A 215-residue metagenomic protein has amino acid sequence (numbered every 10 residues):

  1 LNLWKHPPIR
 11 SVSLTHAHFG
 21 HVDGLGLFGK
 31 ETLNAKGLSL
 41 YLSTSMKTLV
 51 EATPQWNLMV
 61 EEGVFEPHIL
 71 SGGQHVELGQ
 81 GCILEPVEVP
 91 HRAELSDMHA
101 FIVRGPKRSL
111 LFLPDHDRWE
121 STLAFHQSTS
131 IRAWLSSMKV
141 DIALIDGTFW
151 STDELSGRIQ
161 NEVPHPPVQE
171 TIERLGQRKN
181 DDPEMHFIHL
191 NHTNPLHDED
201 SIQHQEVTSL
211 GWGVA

Functional and structural regions predicted by a protein language model:
L1-L3, P67-S130, S136, A215: Core dinuclear metal-dependent hydrolase active-site scaffold
L1-Y41, D141: Active-site metal-binding motif and surrounding structural segment of the metallo-beta-lactamase
V12, L40-L42, L111-F112, F187: Structural beta-sheet core signal
H16, L40, L84, F101 (+4 more regions): Divalent metal-coordination and catalytic microenvironments
H21-G24, L49-V50, L196: Phosphate- and divalent-cation-binding pockets in alpha/beta enzyme and binding domains that engage nucleotide-derived
K36, V60-E66, G79-C82, V207-G211: A short helix-to-beta-strand connector/capping loop
S45-Q55: A short, active-site helix/loop in glycosyltransferases that binds the activated sugar's phosphate group
S109, D117-A215: Cap/insert and terminal regions of metallo-dependent hydrolase folds
